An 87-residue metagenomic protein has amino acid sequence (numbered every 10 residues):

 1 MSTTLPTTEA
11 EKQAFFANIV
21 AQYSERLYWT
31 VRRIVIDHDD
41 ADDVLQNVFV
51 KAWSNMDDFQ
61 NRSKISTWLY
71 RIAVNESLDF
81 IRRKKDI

Functional and structural regions predicted by a protein language model:
M1-R26, R33: N-terminal module of bacterial RNA polymerase sigma factors
W29, D43-V50, S63-N75: Structural recognition of an alpha-helix C-terminal capping motif at a helix-to-coil junction
T30, I34, N55, E76 (+1 more regions): Short alpha-helical functional segments enriched in proximate histidine and acidic residues
D40: Two-component histidine kinase catalytic core, primarily the HATPase_c
D58-Q60, V74-I87: Arg/Lys-rich amphipathic alpha helix in sigma70-family domain 2
